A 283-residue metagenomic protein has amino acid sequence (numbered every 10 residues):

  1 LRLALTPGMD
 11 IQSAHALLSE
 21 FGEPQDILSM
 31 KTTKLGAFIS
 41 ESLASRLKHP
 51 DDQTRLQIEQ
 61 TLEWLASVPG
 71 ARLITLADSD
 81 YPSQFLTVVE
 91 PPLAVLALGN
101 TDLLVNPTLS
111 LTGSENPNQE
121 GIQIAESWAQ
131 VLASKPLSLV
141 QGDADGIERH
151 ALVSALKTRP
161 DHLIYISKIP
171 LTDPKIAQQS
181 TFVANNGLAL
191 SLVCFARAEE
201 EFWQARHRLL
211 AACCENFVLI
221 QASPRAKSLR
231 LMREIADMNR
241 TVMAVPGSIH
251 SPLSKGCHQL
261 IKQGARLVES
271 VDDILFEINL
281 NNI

Functional and structural regions predicted by a protein language model:
L1-Q130: Short, positively charged patches
V68, L76-I283: Glycine-biased, small-residue-rich flexible motifs in mid-sequence functional cores and linkers
